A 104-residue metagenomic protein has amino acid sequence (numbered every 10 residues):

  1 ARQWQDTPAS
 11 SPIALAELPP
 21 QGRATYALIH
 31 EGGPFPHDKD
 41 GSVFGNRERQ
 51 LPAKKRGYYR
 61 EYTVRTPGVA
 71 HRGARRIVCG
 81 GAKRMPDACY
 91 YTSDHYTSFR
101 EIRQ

Functional and structural regions predicted by a protein language model:
A1-L51: N-terminal secretory signal peptides
G33-Q104: Functional cores of ribonucleases/endoribonucleases
